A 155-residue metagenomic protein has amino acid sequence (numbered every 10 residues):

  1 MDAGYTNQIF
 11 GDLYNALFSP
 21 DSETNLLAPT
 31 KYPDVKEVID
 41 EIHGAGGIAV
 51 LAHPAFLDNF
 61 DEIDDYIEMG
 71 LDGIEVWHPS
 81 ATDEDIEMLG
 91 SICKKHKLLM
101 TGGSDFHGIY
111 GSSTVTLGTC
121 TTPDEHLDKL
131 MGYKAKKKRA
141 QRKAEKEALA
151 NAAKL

Functional and structural regions predicted by a protein language model:
M1-V50: Conserved acidic, metal-coordinating active-site core of Asp-based, Mg2+-dependent phosphoryl-transfer enzymes
A3, I39-D40, G44-I48, A55-L155: Charged catalytic cores and adjacent phosphate/nucleic-acid-binding surfaces used for phosphate/nucleic-acid chemistry
